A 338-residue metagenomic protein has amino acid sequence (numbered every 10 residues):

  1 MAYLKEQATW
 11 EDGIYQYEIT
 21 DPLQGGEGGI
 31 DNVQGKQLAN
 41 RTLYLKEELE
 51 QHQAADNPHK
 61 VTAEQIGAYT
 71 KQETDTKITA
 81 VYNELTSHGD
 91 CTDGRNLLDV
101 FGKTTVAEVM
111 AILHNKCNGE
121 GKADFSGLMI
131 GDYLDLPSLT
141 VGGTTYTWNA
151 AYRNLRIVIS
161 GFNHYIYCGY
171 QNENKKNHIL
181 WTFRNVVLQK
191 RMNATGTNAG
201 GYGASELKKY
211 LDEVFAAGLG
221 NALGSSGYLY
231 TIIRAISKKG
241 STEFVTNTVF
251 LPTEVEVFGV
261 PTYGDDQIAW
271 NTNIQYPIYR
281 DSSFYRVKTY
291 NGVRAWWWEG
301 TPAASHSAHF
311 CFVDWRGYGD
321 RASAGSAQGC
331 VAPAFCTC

Functional and structural regions predicted by a protein language model:
A2-T92: Fibrous stalk/shaft segments of extracellular and virion attachment machinery
N83-C338: Collagenous Gly-X-Y triple-helix signature in extracellular proteins
